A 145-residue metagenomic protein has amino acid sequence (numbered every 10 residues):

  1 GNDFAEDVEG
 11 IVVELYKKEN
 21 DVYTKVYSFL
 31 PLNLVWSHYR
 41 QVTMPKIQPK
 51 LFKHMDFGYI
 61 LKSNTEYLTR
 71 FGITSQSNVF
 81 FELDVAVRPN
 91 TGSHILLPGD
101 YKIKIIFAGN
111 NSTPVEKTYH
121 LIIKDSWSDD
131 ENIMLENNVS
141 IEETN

Functional and structural regions predicted by a protein language model:
G1-N2, N145: Generic extreme N-terminal start-of-chain segments
N2-F4, K18, N110-S112: Short solvent-exposed strand-capping/beta-turn motif centered on an Asx-Ser/Thr pair
D3-E9, Y23: A short beta-turn/strand-edge loop motif at beta-sheet boundaries
V8-V12, K102: Exposed beta-strand and adjacent loop surfaces of beta-rich binding modules that mediate intermolecular recognition
V12-L15, I141: Short beta-strand element of the conserved SAM-dependent methyltransferase core
L15-L32, W127-I133: Short aromatic-acidic-glycine turn motif
Y27-L97, N111: Extended, solvent-exposed segments with strong compositional bias
T91, L96-N145: Acidic, serine/threonine- and proline-rich intrinsically disordered appendage/tail regions
